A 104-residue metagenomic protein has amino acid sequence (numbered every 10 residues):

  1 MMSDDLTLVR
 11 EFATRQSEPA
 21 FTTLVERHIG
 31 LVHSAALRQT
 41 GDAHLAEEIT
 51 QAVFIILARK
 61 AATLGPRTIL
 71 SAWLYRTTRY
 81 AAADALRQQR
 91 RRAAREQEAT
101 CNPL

Functional and structural regions predicted by a protein language model:
M1-G30, Q97: N-terminal module of bacterial RNA polymerase sigma factors
M1-M2, E47, T63-G65, S71 (+1 more regions): Short, basic/polar amphipathic helix motif occurring as a linker/hinge flanking DNA-binding modules in transcription
L8, Q16-L24, L45, I49 (+3 more regions): Conserved acidic
A13-T14, R38-A43, Q51-I69, Q88-A94: Sigma70-family region 2
E18, T23-A43, K60, Y75-T78: Amphipathic, Lys/Arg- and hydrophobic-enriched alpha-helical face
E26-I29, Q51-F54, T100: Short amphipathic alpha-helical surface patches that mediate protein-protein
I55, R76, Q97-C101: Conserved adenine-binding aromatic site and its adjacent loop/helix in ATP-hydrolyzing domains
